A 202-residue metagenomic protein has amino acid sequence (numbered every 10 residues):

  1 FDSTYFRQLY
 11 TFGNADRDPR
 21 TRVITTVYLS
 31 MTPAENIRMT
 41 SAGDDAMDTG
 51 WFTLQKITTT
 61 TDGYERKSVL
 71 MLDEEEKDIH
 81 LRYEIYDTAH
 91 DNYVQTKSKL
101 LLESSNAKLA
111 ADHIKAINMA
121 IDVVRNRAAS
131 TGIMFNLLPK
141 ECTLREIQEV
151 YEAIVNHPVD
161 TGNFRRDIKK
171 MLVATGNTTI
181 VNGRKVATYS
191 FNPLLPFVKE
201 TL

Functional and structural regions predicted by a protein language model:
F1-Y5, L9-I133, K185, L195-L202: Unchanged
N106, A110-L202: Core RNA-modification/binding signature centered on pseudouridine synthases
